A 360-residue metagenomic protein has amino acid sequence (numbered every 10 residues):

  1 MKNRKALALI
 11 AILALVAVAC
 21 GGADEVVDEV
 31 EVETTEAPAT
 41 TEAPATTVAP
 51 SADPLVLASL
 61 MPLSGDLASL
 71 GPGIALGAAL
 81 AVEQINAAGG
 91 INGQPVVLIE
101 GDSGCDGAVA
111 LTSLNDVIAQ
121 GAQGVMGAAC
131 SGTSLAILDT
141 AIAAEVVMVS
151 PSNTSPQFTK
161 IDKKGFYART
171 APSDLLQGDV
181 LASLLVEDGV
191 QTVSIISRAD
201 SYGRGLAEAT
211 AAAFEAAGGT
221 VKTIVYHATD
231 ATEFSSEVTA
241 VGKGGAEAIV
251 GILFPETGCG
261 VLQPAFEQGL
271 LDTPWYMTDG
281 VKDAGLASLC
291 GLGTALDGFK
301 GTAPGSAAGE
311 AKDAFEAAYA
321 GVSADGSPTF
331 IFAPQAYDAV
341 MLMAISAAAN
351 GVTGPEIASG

Functional and structural regions predicted by a protein language model:
M1-L7: Bacterial N-terminal signal peptides that target proteins for export
K2, G21-G360: Extracytosolic ligand-binding ectodomains
L7-A14: Sec-dependent N-terminal signal peptides
V16-A19: C-terminal motif of bacterial Sec signal peptides marking the signal peptidase cleavage site
